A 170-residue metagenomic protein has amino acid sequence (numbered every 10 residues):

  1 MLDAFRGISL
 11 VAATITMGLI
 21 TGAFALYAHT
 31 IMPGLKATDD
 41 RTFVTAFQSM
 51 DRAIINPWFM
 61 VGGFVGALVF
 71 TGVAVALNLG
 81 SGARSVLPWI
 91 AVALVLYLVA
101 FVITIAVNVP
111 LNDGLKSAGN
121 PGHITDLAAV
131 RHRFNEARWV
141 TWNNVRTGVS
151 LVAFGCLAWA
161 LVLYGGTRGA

Functional and structural regions predicted by a protein language model:
D3-G18, A74-V99: Interfacial segments of alpha-helical transmembrane regions
G7-I8, L19-F64, P110-E136: Interfacial loop at the N-terminal end of multi-pass membrane proteins
V11, R52-I55, A91, N144-T147: Internal alpha-helical transmembrane segments of multi-pass membrane proteins, especially GPCRs
F24, A74-N78, T104, L157-L161: Structural signal for membrane-spanning alpha-helices in multi-pass inner-membrane proteins, emphasizing helix cores
G63-V75, T147-G155: Core segments of transmembrane alpha-helices that mediate helix-helix packing or line hydrophobic substrate/ligand
L98-A106: Mid-bilayer segments of alpha-helical transmembrane spans in multi-pass integral membrane proteins that mediate
R131-L151: Hydrophobic alpha-helical transmembrane segments
V162-A170: Juxtamembrane boundary at the C-terminal end of a transmembrane helix
